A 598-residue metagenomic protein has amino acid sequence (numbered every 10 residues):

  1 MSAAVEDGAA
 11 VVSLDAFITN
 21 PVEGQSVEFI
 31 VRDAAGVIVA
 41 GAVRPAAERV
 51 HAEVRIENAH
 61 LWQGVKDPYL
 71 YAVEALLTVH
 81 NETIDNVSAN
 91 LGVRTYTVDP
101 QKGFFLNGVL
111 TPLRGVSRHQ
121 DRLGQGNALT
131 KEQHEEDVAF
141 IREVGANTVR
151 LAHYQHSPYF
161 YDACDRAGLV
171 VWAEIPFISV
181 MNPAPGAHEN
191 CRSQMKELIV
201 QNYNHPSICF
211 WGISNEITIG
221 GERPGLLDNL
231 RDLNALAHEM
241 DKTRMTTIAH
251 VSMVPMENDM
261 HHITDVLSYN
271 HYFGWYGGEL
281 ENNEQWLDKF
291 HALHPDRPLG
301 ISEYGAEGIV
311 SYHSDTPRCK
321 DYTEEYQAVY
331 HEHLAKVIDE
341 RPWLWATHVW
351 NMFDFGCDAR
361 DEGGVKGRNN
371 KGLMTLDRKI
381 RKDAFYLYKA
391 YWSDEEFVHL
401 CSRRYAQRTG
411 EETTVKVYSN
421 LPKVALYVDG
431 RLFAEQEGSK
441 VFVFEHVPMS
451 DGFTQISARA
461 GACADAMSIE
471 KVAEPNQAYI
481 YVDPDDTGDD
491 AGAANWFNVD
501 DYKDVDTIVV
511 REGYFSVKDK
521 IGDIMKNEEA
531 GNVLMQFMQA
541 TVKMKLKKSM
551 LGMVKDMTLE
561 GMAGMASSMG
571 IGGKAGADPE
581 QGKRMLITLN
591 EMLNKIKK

Functional and structural regions predicted by a protein language model:
M1-H153, A163, G168-V171, Q194 (+5 more regions): Secreted/periplasmic carbohydrate-active enzymes, especially glycoside hydrolases
A4-G8, Q201, V337, N527: Membrane-interface junctions
V79, A335-K336, F355, E396 (+2 more regions): Short amphipathic alpha-helical segments with coiled-coil-like heptad repeat character
E82, E135-I141, T148-I380, A384-Y391 (+4 more regions): Substrate-binding/catalytic cleft of secreted carbohydrate-active enzymes, primarily glycoside hydrolases
K131, P158, N527-E528: Alpha-helix N-capping/helix-start residues
T507-Q581, N590-L593: Compact, charge-rich alpha-helical regulatory domains located at protein termini
